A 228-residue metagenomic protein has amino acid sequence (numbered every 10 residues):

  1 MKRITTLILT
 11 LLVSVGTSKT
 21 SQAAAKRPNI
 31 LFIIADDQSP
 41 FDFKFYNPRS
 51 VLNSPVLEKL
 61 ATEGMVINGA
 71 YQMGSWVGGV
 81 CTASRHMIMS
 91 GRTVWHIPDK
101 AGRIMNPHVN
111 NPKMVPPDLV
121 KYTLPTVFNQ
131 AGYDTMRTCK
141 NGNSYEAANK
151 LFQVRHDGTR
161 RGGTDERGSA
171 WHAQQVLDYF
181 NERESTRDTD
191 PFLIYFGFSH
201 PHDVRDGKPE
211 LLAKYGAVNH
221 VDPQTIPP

Functional and structural regions predicted by a protein language model:
M1-I4: Positively charged n-region of N-terminal signal peptides that target proteins for export
T6-S14: Bacterial N-terminal signal peptides
V13, K19, A61: Histidine-rich, glycine-flanked metal-binding segment
S18-A25: Boundary at the C-terminal end of the N-terminal hydrophobic targeting segment
A25-P28, A35-L52, K59, N68 (+4 more regions): Active-site-proximal cap/lid insertion segments
F32, S39-Y122, V127-R137, E146-R160: Active-site segment of extracytoplasmic enzymes that catalyze sulfate/phosphate-ester chemistry
P125-T126, Q174-L177: Short, hydrophobic alpha-helix immediately C-terminal to the catalytic nucleophile
K140: Active-site glycine-centered loops adjacent to acidic/histidine catalytic or metal-binding residues that shape
